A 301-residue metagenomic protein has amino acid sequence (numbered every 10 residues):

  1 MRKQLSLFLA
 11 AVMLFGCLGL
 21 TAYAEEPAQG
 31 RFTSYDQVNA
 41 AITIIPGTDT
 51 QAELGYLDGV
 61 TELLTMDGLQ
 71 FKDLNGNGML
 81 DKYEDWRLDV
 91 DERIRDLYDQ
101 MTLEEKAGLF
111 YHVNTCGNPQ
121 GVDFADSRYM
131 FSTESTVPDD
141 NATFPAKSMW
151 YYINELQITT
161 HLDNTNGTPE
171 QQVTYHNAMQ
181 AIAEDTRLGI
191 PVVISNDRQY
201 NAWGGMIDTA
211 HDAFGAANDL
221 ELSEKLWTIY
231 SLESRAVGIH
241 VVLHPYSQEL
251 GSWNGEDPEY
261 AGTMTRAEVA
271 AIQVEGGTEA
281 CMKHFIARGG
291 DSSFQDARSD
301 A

Functional and structural regions predicted by a protein language model:
M1-L9: Positively charged n-region of N-terminal signal peptides that target proteins for export
S6-L7, G16-G19, I158, I286: Intrinsically disordered, low-complexity segments enriched in glycine/proline and serine/threonine
F15-P27: Sec-dependent signal peptide cleavage junction
A24-A301: Glycoside hydrolase catalytic-domain context in secreted enzymes
